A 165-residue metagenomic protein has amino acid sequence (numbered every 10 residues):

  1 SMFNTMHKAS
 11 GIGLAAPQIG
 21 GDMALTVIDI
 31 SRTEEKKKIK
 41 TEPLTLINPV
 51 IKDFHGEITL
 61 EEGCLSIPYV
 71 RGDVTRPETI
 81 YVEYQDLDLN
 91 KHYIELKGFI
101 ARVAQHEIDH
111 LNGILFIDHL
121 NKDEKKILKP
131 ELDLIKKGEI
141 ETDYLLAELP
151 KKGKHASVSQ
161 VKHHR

Functional and structural regions predicted by a protein language model:
S1-Q105, H110-R165: Active-site rim/adjacent substrate-binding subdomains
